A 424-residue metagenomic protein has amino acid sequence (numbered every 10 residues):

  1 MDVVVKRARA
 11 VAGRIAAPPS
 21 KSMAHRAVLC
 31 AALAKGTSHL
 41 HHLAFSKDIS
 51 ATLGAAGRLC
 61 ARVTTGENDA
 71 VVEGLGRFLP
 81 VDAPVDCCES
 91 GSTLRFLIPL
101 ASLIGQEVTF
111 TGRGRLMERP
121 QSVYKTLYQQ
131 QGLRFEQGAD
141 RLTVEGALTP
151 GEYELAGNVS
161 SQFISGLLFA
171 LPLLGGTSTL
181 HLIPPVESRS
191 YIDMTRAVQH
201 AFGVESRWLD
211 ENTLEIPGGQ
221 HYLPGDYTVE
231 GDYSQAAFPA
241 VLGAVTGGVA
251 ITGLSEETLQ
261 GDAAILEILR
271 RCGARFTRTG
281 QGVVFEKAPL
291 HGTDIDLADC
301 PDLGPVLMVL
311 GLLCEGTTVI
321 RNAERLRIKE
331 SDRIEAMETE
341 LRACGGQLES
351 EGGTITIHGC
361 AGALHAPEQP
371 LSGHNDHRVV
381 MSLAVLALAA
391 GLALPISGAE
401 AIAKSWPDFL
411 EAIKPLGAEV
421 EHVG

Functional and structural regions predicted by a protein language model:
M1-G424: Short, structured segments at the rim of ligand-binding sites
